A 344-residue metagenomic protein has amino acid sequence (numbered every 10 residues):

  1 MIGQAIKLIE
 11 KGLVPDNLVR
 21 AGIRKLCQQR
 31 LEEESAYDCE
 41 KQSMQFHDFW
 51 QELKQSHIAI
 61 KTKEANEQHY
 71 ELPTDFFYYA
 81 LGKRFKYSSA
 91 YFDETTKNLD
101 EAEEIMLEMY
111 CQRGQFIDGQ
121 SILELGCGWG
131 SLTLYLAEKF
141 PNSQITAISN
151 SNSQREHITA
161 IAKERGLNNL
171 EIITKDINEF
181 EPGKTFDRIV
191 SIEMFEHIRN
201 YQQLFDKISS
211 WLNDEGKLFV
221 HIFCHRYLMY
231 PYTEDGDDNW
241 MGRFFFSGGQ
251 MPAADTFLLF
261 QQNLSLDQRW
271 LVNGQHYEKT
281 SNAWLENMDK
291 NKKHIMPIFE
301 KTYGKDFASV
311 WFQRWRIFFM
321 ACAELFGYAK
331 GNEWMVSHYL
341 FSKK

Functional and structural regions predicted by a protein language model:
R30-R113, I117: Conserved Class I S-adenosyl-L-methionine-dependent methyltransferase catalytic core
D118-G128: Conserved class I S-adenosyl-L-methionine
W129-P141: Conserved SAM-binding loop of SAM-dependent methyltransferases across substrates and taxa, primarily the Class I
Q144-S149: Conserved SAM-binding motif I beta-strand of class I
E164-I177: Conserved SAM-binding strand-loop segment of SAM-dependent methyltransferases
N178-I189: A short acidic, Gly/Pro-enriched loop at the edge of an enzyme's catalytic core that lines a small-molecule cofactor
Q202-K217: A short glycine-rich, Lys/Arg-flanked "PGG" loop and its adjoining helix->strand segment in the class I
C224, P231-V336, S342-K344: Substrate-binding/catalytic lobe of Class I Rossmann-like enzymes that use SAM or dcSAM, i.e., the mid-to-C-terminal
